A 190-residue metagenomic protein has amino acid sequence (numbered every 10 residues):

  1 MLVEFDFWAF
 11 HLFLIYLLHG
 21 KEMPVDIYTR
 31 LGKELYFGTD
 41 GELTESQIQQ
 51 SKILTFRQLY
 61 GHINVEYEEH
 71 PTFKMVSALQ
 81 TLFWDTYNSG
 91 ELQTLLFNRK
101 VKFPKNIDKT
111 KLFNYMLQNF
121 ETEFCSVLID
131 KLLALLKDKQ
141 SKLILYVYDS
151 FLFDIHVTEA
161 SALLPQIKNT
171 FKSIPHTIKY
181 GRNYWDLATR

Functional and structural regions predicted by a protein language model:
M1-Q50, R190: Catalytic nucleotidyl-transfer cores of nucleotide-processing enzymes
V3-D6, D149-I155: Short cationic amphipathic helices and targeting signals
K33-Y146, V157-E159, K172-R190: Conserved catalytic core of nucleic-acid polymerases
F151-P165: Catalytic palm subdomain of template-directed nucleic-acid polymerases, centered on the conserved carboxylate motif
P165-F171: Short, surface-exposed basic-aromatic patches at helix termini and helix-loop junctions that form
